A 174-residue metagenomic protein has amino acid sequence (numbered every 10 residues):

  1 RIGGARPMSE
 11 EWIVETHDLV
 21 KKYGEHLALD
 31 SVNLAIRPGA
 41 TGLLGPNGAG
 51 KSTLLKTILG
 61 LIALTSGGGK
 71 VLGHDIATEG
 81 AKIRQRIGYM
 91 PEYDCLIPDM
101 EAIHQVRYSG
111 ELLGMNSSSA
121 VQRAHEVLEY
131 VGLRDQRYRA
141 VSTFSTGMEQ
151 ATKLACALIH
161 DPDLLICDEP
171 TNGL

Functional and structural regions predicted by a protein language model:
P46-G50: Walker A (P-loop) phosphate-binding loop of ABC-type ATPase nucleotide-binding domains
G67-T78, K82-I83: Conserved ABC transporter NBD signature motif
R107, E111, S118-Q136: Conserved ABC ATPase "signature" region
L154: Hydrophobic anchor residue at the start of the ABC signature
D161: Conserved catalytic motifs of ABC-family nucleotide-binding domains
L165-D168: Catalytic Walker B motif of ABC-type/P-loop ATPase nucleotide-binding domains
